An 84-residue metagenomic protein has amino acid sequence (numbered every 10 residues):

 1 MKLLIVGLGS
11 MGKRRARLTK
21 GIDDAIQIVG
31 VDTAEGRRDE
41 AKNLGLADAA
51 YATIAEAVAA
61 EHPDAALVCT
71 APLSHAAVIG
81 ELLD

Functional and structural regions predicted by a protein language model:
M1-L44: N-terminal Rossmann-like dinucleotide-binding module
R15, E40, D48-D84: Beta-loop-alpha module in the N-terminal Rossmann-like domain of NAD(P)-dependent dehydrogenases, especially those
